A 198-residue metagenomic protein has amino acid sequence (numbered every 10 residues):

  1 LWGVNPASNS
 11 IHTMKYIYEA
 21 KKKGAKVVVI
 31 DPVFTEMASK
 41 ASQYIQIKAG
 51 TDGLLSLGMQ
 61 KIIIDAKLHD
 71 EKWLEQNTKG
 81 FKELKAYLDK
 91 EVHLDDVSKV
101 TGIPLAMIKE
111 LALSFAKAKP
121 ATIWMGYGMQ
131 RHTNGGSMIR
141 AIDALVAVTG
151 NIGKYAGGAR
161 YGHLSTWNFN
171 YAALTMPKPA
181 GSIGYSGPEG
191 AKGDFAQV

Functional and structural regions predicted by a protein language model:
L1-H163, L174, G187-V198: Cofactor-pocket helix-loop regions in the catalytic cores of large enzyme subunits
A172-S186: Surface-exposed loop and adjacent secondary-structure segments within mature catalytic domains
